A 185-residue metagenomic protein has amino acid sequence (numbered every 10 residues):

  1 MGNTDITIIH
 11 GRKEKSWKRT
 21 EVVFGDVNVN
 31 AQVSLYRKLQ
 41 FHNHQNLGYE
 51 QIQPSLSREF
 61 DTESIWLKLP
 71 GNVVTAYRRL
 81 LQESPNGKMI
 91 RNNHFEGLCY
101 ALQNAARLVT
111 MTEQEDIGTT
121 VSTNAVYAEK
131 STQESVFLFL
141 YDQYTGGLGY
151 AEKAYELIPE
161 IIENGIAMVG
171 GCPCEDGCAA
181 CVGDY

Functional and structural regions predicted by a protein language model:
M1-Y185: Extended, highly charged accessory segments
